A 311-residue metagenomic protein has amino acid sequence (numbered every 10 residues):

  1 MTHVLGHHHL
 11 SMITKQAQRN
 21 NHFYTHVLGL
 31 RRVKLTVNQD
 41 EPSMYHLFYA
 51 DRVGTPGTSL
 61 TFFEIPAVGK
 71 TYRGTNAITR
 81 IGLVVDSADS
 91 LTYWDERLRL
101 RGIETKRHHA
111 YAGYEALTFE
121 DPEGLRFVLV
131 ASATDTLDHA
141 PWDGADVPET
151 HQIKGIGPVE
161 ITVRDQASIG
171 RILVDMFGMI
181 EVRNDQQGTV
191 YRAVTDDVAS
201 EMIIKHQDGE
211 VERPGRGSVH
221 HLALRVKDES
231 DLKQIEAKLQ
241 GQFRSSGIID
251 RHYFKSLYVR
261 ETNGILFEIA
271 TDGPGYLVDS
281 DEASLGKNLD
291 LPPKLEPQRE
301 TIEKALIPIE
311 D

Functional and structural regions predicted by a protein language model:
M1-T2, P148-H151, R213-P214: Short boundary motifs at domain starts and secondary-structure transition points
T2-G69, R73-T75, T79-L83, S87-T92 (+1 more regions): Active-site-proximal cofactor/substrate-binding loop regions of enzyme domains
G6-K15, A67-R97, L117-E120, K154-R164 (+2 more regions): Vicinal oxygen chelate
I13-P56, H108-T118, I161-M202, A237 (+1 more regions): Core segments of cupin and vicinal oxygen chelate
H26, F63, D95-L98, V174-D175 (+1 more regions): Short amphipathic alpha-helices in soluble, non-transmembrane regions that often serve as interface/regulatory elements
T36, T92-G155, D185-I203, Q242-D311: Vicinal oxygen chelate
A67-T71, A145-P148, K205-E212: Short beta-strand/turn micro-motifs at beta-sheet edges
T195-H220: Flexible internal linker/loop segments at domain or repeat junctions
